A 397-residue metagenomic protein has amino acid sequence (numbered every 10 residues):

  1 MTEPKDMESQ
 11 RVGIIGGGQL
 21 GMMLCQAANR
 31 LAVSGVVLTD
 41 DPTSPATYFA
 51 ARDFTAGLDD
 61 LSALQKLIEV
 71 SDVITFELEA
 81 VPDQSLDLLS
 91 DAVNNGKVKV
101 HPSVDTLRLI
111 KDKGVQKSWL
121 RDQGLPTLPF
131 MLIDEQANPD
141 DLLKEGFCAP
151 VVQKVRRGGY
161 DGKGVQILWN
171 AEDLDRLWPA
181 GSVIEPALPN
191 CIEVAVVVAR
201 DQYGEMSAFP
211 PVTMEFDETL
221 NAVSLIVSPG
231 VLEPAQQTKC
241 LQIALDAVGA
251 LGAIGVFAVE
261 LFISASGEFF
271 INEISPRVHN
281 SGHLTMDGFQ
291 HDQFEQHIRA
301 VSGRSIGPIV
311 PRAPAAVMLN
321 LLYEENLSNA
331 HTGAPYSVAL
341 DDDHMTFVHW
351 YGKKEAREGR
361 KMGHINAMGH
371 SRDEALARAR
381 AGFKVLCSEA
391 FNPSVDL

Functional and structural regions predicted by a protein language model:
M1-K111, V115, A137: ATP-binding N-terminal substructure of ATP-dependent carboxylate-amine bond-forming enzymes
E8, R299-L397: Peripheral (often C-terminal) accessory segments that flank ATP-dependent C-N-forming ligase machineries
N29, S90, N94, R121 (+2 more regions): Anion (oxyanion) recognition and catalysis
G35, T127, S182: Hydrophobic anchor at the start of a short beta-strand that flanks the dinucleotide cofactor-binding loop
H101-V165, A171: A conserved helix-loop-beta module that forms one wall/lid of the active-site cleft in ATP-utilizing catalytic domains
I133, V165-N170, V197-D201, I226-V227 (+3 more regions): Short beta-strand-to-turn element immediately C-terminal to the catalytic PLP-Schiff-base lysine in fold type I
F147, W178-L232, Q237-I271, S275-H283 (+4 more regions): Phosphate-binding core of ATP-grasp and ATP-grasp-like enzymes
P186, H283-M286, G363-M368: Short, well-ordered beta-strand elements within core beta-sheets of diverse protein domains
